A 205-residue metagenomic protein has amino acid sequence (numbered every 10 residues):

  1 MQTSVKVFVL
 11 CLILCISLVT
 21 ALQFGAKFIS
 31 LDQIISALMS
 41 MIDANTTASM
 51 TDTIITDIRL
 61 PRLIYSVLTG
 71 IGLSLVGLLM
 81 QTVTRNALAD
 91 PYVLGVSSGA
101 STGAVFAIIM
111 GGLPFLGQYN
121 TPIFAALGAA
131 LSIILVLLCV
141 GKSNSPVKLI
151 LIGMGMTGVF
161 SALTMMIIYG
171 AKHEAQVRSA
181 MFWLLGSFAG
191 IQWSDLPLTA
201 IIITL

Functional and structural regions predicted by a protein language model:
M1-L205: Alpha-helical transmembrane segments in inner-membrane proteins
